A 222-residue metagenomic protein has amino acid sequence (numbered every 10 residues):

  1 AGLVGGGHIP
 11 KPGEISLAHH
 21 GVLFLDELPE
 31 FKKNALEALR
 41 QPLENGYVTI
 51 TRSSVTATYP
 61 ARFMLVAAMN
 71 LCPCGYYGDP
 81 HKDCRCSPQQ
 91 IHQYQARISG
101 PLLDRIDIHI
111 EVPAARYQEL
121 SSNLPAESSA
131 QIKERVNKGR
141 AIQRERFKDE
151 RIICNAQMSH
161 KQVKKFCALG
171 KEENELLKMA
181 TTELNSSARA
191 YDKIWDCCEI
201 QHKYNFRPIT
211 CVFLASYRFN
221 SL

Functional and structural regions predicted by a protein language model:
A1-L23, T56: Conserved alpha-helical scaffold flanking the Walker A/P-loop in AAA+ ATPase domains
I9-P10, K33-C211, S216-L222: Basic, amphipathic alpha-helical bundle interface domains used for macromolecular binding and assembly
S16, E30-F31: Extended, folded domain segments that form the structural surfaces/walls around functional sites
H20, D26-L28, A38: Walker B catalytic acidic pair
